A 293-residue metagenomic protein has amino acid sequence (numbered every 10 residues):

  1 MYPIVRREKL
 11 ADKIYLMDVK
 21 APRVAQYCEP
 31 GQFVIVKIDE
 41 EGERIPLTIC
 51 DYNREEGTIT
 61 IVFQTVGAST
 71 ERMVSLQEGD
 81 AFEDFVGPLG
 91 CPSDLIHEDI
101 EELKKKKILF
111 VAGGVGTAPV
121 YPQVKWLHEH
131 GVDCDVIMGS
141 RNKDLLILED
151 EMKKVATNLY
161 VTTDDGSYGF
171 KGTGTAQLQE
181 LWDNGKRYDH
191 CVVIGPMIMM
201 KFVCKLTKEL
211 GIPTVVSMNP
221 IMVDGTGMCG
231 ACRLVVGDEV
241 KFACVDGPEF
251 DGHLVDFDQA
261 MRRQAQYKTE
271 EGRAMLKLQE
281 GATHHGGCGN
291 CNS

Functional and structural regions predicted by a protein language model:
M1-D80: Ferredoxin-reductase
R6, D51, V161-T163, V216 (+1 more regions): Structural signal for conserved beta-strand scaffold positions within catalytic alpha/beta enzyme cores
V36, D84-F85, L234: A generic structural signal for residues embedded in beta-strands
D39, G87-P88, G237: Short, surface-exposed secondary-structure boundary micro-motifs
G42-D51, L89-I100, A243-C244: Short, Lys/Arg- and Gly-enriched loop/turn segments at beta-strand edges
E71-V223: FNR/FR-type flavoprotein reductase catalytic core
P119, M197, N219-E249, T283-S293: Local cysteine-cluster metal-coordination motifs and their immediate loop/turn environment, predominantly Fe-S cluster
F242-D246, F250-S293: Short Fe-S-cluster ligation motifs
